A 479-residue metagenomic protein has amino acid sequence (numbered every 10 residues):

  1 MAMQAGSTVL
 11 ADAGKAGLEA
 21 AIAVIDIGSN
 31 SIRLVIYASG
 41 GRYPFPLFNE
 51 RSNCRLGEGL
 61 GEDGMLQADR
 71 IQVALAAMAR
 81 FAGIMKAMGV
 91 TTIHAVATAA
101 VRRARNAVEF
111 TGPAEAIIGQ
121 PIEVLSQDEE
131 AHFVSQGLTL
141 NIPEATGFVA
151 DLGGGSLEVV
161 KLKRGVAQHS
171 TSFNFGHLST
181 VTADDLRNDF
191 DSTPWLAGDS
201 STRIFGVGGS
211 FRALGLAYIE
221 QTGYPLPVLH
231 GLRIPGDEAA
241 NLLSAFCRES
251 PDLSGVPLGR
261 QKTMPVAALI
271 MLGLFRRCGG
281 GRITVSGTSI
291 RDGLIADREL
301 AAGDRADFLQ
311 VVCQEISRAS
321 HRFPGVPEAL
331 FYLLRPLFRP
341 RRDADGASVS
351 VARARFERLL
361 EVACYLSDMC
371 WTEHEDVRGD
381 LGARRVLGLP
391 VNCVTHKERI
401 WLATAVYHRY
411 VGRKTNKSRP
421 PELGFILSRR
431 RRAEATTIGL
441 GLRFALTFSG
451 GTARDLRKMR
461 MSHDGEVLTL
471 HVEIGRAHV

Functional and structural regions predicted by a protein language model:
M1-A21: Non-catalytic pre-domain segments flanking phosphatase-related domains
A16-F45: N-terminal basic/disordered segments at the start of proteins
E19-I22, I36-S39, G59-A87, V101-A104 (+5 more regions): Helical "lid/coupling" subdomains associated with nucleotide-phosphate turnover
D26-S31, A150-S156, V207-S210, G287-S289: A short acidic Gly-Thr/Ser loop motif
I32-R33, L56, A131-S135, L152-E158: Short glycine/serine/threonine-rich phosphate/pyrophosphate-binding segments that cradle anionic phosphate groups
P44-C54, Q168-T171: Short coil-to-beta-strand
A477-V479: Conserved small/polar residues in nucleotide/adenosyl-binding loops
